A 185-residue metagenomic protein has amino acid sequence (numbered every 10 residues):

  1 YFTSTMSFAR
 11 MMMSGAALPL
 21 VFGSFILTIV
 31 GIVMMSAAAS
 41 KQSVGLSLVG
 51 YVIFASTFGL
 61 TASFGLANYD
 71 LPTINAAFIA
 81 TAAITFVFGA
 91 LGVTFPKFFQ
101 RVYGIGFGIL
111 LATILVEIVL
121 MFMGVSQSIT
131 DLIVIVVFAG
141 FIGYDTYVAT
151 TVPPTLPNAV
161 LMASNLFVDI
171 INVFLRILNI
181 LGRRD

Functional and structural regions predicted by a protein language model:
Y1-D185: A hydrophobic alpha-helical transmembrane-helix feature that marks the membrane cores and membrane-interface segments
